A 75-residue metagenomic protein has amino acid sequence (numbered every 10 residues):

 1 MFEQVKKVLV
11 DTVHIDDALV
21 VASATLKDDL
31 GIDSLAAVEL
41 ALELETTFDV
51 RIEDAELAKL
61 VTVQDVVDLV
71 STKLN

Functional and structural regions predicted by a protein language model:
M1-A18, S71-L74: Thiotemplate assembly-line natural product biosynthesis machinery
K6, S23, A41: Generic structural marker for isolated residues within well-ordered, non-membrane alpha-helices of soluble domains
H14-I15, G31-I32, V50: Helix N-cap/coil-helix junction residues
V21-D33, E56-T62: Glycine-rich loop motifs involved in handling phospho/adenylate chemistry
A36-K59: Phosphopantetheinylated carrier protein domains
